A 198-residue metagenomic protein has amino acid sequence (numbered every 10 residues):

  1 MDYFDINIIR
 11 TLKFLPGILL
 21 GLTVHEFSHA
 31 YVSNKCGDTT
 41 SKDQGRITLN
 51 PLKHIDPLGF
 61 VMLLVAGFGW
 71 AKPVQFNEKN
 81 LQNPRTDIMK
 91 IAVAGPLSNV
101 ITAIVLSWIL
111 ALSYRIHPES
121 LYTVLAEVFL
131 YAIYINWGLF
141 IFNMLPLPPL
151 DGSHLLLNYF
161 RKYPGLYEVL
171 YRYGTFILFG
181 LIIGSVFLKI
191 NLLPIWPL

Functional and structural regions predicted by a protein language model:
M1-L198: Hydrophobic transmembrane alpha-helices and their immediate loop junctions in multi-pass integral membrane proteins
